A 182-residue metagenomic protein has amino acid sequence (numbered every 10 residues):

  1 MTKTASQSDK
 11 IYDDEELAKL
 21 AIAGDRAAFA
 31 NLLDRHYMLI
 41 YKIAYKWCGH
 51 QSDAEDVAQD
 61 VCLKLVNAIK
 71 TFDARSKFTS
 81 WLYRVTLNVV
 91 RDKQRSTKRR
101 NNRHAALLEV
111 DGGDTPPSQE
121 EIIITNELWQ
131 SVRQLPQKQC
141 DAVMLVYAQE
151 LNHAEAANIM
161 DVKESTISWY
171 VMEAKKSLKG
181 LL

Functional and structural regions predicted by a protein language model:
T2-S8, I22-N31, Y41-D60, A154 (+1 more regions): Short, charged helix-capping/linker segments at alpha-helix termini
K10-D14, R100-T125, N152: Internal acidic/polar
E16-L20, E127-P136: Short amphipathic alpha-helical boundary/capping segments
I22-A23, K46-G49, D60-K77, T97: Sigma70-family region 2
R35-M38, K46-G49, M144-L151, V171: Short helix-capping/turn signature of helix-turn-helix
K42, D56-L63, S76-N88: Structural recognition of an alpha-helix C-terminal capping motif at a helix-to-coil junction
N67-A74, R84-A105, E121: Arg/Lys-rich amphipathic alpha helix in sigma70-family domain 2
L87, R91, Q139, A148 (+2 more regions): DNA-recognition helix of helix-turn-helix
